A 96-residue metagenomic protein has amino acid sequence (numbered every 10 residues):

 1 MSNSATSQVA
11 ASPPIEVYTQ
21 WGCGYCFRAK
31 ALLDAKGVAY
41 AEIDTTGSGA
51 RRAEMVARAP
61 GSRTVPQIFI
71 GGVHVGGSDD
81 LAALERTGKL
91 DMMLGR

Functional and structural regions predicted by a protein language model:
N3-I43: Local sequence-structure signature of Cys/Sec-based thiol-disulfide redox active-site neighborhoods
T6-V9, A57, P66, A82: Short secondary-structure boundary/capping segments
C26, G49, L84: Loop/helix-junction capping segments adjacent to catalytic residues or to phosphate/diphosphate-binding pockets
A31-L33, V56, A82-L84: Short, glycine/charged-enriched secondary-structure capping and boundary segments
T45-R63, K89-R96: Thioredoxin-like thiol-disulfide oxidoreductase module
P60-F69, D79: Structural micro-motif
I70-R96: Non-catalytic, surface beta->alpha helical segment in thiol-disulfide oxidoreductase systems
